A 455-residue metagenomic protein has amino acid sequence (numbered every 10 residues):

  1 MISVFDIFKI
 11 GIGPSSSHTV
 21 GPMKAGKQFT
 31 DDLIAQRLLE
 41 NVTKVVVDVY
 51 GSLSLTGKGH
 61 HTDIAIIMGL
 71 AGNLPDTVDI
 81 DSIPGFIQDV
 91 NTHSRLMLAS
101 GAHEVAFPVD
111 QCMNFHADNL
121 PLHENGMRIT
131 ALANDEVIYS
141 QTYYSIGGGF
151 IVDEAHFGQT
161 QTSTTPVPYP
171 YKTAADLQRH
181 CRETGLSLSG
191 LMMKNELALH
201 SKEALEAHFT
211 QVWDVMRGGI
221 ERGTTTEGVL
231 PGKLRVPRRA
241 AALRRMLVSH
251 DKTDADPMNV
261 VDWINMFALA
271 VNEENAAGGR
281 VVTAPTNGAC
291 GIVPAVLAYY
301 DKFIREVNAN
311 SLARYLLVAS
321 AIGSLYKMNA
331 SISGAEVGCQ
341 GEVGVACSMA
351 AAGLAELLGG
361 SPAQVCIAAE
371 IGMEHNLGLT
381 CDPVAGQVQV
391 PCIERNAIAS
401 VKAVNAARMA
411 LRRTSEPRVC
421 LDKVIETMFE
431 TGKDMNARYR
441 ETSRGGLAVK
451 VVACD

Functional and structural regions predicted by a protein language model:
M1-G13, Q36: An N-terminal structural lobe/cap that precedes and organizes the functional/catalytic core across diverse proteins
F8-G26, A277-V296, C339-C347: Conserved phosphate/anionic-ligand binding catalytic regions in large, soluble enzymes, centered on
S17-I34, P294-E306, A351-G359: Alpha-helical support elements that line or immediately flank enzyme active sites and cofactor-binding pockets
K44-G57, D89-M97, A241, Y315-M328 (+2 more regions): Short, mixed-charge aromatic SLiMs
P75-T253: C-terminal regulatory domains involved in ligand/effector binding and gene-expression control
H200-G338, G446-D455: Accessory "access/gating" subregions that flank catalytic or transport cores
V307, V318, S324-A397, M409-R418: Hydrophobic alpha-helical bundle architecture
R418-D455: Extended hydrophobic packing segments that form well-structured cores
